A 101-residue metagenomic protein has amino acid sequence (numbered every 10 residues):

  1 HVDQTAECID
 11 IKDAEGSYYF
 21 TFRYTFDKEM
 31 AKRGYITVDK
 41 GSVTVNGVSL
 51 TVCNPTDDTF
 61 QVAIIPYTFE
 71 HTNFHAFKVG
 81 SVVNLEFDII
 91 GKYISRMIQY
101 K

Functional and structural regions predicted by a protein language model:
H1-K101: Conserved loop->alpha-helix
